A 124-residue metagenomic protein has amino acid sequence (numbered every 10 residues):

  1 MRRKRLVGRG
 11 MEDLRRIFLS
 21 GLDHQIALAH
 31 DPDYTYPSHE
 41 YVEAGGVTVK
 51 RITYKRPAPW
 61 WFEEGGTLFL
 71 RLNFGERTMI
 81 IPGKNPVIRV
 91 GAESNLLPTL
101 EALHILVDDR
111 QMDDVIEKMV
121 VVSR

Functional and structural regions predicted by a protein language model:
M1-P57: Negatively charged, low-complexity tracts enriched in Asp/Glu with abundant Ser/Thr
V7, H24, L28, P32-T35 (+5 more regions): A generic structural micro-environment signature that highlights single residues at secondary-structure boundaries
I17, I26, I52, I80-I81 (+3 more regions): Weak global preference for isoleucine
Y36-H39, V49, M79-I81, P86 (+2 more regions): Hydrophobic transmembrane signal anchors and adjacent membrane-proximal interface regions, especially in viral
E40, A44-T48, F74, A92 (+1 more regions): Charge-rich, low-complexity amphipathic helices in intrinsically disordered tails/linkers adjacent to domains
P59-F62: Short, exposed beta-strand/loop patches in secreted or surface proteins that constitute
G66-S94: Intrinsically disordered, low-complexity regulatory segments enriched in Ser/Thr/Pro and charged residues
P86-R124: Short, Lys/Arg-rich amphipathic alpha-helical interaction segments that bind nucleic acids or acidic protein surfaces
